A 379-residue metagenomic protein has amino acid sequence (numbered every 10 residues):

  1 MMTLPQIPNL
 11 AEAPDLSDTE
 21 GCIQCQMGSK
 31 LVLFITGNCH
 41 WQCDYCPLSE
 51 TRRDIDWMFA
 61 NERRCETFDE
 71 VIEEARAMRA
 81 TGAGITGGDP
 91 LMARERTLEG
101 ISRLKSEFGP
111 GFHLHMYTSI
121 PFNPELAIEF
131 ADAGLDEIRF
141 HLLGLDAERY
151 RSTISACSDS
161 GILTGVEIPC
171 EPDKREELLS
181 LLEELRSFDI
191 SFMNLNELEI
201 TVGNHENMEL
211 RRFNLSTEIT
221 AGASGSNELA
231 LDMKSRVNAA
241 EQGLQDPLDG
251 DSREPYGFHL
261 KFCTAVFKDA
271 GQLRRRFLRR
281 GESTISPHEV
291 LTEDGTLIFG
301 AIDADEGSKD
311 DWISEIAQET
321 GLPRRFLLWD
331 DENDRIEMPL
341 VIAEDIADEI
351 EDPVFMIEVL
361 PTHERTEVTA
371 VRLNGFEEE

Functional and structural regions predicted by a protein language model:
M2-P14, S283-E379: Radical SAM enzyme core and accessory elements
L4-E12, D18-R64: Canonical Radical SAM [4Fe-4S] cluster-binding loop centered on the CxxxCxxC motif and its immediate flanking residues
K30-L33, A83-I85, L114-M116, I138-F140 (+3 more regions): Hydrophobic faces of well-ordered beta-strands that scaffold small-molecule active sites in alpha/beta enzyme cores
R53-D69, L91-R151, I168-S180, E199: Canonical radical SAM enzyme core domain
D69-D89: Short Fe-S-cluster ligation motifs
E129-H141, L182-L195, A240, E282-F299: Structural recognition of alpha->loop->beta junctions
R151-L244, L248-G271: Conserved C-terminal portion of the radical SAM core fold that forms the substrate/S-adenosylmethionine-binding
L229-Q242, R253-T320: Internal helical hairpin/lid segments
